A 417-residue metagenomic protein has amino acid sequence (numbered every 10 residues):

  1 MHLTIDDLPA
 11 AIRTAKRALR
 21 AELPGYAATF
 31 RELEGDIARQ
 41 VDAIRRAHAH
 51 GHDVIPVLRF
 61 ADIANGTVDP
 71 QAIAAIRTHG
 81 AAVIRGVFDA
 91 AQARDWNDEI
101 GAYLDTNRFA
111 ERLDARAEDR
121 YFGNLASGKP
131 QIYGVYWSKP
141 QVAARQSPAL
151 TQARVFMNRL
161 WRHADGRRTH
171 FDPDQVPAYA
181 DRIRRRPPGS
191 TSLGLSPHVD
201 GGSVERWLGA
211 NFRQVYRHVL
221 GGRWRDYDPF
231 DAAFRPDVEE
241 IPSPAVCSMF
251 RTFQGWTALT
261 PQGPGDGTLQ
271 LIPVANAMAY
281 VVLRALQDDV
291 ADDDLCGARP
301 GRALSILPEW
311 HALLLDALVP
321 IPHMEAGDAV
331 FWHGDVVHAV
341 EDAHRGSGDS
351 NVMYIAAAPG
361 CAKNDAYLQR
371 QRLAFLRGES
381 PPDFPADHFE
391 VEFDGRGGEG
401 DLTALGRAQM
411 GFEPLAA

Functional and structural regions predicted by a protein language model:
M1-T78, G395-A417: Fe(II)/2-oxoglutarate
H2, Q71, I76-H79, F88-P322 (+3 more regions): Non-heme Fe(II) oxygenase catalytic core, chiefly the N-lobe of the double-stranded beta-helix
H2-P9, A285-A417: Conserved double-stranded beta-helix
R13, R17, P24, G35 (+9 more regions): Generic surface-pattern signal
P56-D62, D89, V199-G201, P359: Helix N-cap / beta->alpha transition motif
